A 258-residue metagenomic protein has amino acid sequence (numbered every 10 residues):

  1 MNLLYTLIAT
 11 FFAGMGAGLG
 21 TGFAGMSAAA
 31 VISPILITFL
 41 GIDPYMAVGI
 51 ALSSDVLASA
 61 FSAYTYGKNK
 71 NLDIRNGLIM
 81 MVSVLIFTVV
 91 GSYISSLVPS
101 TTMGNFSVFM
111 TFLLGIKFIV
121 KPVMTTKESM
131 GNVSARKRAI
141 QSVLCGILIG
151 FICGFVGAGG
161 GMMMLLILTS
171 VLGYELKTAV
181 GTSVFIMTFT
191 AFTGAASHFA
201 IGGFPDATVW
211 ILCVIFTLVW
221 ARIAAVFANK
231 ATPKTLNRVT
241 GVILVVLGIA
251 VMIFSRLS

Functional and structural regions predicted by a protein language model:
M1-L19, S33-F39, P44, T65-F151 (+2 more regions): Juxtamembrane transmembrane-helix boundary motif
G18, V48-V56, V180-A191, L244: Transmembrane helix-bundle signature of multi-pass membrane transporters/permeases
F23-I32, G157-I167: Transmembrane helix boundary and interhelical junction motifs in multipass membrane proteins
S33, S53, L57-A60, F112 (+4 more regions): Alpha-helical transmembrane segments of polytopic integral membrane proteins, especially the permease/helical cores
I42-I50, R75-N76, G173-V184: Membrane-interface alpha-helices at helix entry/exit sites of multi-pass transporters
S54, T182-H198, T208-A221: A small-residue-rich subset of transmembrane alpha-helices
T126-K127, A158-M163, Y174-T178: Short, structured loop/turn "capping" segments at alpha-beta junctions
